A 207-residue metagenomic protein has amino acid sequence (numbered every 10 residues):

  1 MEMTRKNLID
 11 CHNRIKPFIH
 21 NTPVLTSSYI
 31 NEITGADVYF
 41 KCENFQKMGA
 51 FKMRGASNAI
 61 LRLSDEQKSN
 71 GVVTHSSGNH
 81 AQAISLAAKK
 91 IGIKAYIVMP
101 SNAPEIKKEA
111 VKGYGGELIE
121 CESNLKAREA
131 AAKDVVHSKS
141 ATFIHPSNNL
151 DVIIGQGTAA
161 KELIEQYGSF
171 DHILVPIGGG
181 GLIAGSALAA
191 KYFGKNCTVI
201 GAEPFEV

Functional and structural regions predicted by a protein language model:
M1-V207: PLP-dependent amino-acid enzyme catalytic core
